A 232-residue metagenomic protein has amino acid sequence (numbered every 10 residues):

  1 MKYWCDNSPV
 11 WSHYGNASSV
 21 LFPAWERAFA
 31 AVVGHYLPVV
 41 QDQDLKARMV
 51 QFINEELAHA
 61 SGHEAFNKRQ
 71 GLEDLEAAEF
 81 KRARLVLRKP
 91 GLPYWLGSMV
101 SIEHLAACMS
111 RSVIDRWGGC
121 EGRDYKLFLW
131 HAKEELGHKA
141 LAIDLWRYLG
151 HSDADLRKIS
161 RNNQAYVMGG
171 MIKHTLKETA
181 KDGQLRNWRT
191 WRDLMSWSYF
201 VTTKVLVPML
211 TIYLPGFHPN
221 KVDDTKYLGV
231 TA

Functional and structural regions predicted by a protein language model:
M1-A232: Non-heme di-metal
